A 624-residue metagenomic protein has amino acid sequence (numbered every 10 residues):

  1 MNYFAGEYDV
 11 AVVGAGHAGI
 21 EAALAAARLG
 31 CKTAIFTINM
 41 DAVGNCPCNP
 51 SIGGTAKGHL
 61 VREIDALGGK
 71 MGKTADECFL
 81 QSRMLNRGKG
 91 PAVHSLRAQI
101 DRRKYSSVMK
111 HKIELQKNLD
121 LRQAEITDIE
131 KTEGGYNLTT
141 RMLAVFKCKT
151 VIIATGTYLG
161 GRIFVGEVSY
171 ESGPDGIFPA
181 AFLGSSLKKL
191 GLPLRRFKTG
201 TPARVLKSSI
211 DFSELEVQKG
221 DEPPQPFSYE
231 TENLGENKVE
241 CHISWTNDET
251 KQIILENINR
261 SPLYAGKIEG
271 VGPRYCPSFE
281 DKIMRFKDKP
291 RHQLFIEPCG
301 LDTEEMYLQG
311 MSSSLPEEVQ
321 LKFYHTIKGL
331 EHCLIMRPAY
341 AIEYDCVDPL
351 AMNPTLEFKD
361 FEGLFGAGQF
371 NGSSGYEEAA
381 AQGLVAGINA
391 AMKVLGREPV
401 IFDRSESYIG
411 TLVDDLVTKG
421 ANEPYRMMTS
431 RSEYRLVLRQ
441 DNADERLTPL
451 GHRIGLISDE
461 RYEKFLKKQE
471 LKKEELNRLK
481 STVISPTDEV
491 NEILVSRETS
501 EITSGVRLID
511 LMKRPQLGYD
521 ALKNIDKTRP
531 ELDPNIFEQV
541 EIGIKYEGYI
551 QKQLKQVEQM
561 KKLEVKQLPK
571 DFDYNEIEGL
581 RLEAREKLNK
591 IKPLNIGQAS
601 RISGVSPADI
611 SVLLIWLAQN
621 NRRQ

Functional and structural regions predicted by a protein language model:
Y3-E7, L24-T132, M142, A154-P174 (+3 more regions): Conserved N-terminal/central alpha/beta ligand/cofactor-binding core
F4-A18: Beta1/beta-strand and adjacent pyrophosphate-binding region of the FAD-binding site in flavoprotein oxidoreductases
V13, V145-G156: Short hydrophobic core segments
N39-D41, K57, M84, G184-L321 (+3 more regions): An anion/pyrophosphate-binding glycine-rich loop and adjacent beta-alpha core in soluble alpha-beta enzymes
Y307-S373, I401-D414, D533-K587, K592: A glycine-rich dinucleotide-binding beta-alpha-beta segment and adjacent secondary-structure elements that constitute
Q369-E377, E433-R435: Glycine-rich phosphate/pyrophosphate-binding beta-alpha loops
A379-V400: Internal hydrophobic alpha-helix adjacent to the cofactor/substrate pocket in enzyme cavities
R431, V437, T448-R453, I457-D609 (+1 more regions): Extended, charge-enriched "interface" segments that sit outside catalytic cores
